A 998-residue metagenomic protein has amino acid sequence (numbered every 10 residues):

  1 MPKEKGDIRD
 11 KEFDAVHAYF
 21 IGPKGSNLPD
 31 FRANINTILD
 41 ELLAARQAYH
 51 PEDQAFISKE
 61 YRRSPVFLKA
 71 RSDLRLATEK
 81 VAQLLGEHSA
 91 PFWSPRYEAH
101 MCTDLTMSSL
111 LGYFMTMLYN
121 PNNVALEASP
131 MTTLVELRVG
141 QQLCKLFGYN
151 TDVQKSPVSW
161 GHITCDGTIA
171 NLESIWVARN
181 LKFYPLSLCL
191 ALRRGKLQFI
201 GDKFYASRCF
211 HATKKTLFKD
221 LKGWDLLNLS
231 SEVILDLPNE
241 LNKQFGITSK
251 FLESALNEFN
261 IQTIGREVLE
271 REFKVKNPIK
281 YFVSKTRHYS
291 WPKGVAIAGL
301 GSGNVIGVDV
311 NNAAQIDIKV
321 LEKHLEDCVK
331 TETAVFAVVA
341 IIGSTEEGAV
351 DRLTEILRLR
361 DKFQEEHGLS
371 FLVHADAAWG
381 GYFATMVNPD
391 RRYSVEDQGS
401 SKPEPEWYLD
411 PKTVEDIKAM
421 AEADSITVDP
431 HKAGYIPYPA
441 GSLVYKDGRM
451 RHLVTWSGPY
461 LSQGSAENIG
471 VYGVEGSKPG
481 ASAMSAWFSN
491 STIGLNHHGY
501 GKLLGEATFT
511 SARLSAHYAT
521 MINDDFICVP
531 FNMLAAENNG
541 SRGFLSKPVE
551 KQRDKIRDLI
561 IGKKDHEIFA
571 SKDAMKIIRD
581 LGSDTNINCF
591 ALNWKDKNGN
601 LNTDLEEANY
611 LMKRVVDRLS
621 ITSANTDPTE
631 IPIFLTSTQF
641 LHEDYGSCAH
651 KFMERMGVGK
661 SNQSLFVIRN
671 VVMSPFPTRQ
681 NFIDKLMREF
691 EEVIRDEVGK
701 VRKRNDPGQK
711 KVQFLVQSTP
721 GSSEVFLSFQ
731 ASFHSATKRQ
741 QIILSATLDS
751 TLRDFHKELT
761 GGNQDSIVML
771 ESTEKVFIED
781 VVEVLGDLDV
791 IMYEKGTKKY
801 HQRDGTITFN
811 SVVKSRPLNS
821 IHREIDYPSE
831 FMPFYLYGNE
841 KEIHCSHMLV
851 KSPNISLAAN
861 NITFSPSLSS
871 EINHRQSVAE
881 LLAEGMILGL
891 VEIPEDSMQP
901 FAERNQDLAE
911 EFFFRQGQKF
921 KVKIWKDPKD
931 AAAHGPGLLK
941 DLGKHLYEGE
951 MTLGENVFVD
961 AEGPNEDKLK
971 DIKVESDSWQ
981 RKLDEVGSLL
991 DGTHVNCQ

Functional and structural regions predicted by a protein language model:
P2, H162, A170, V177 (+2 more regions): Conserved PLP-enzyme active-site core in the AAT-like
P2-S159, I169, L181-F251, N257 (+6 more regions): N-terminal entrance/gating region of PLP-dependent enzymes' catalytic architecture
L105, T133-L137, T168, L172 (+22 more regions): Conserved structured core elements
L105-Y119, R138-K155, I297-G299, V329-V335 (+4 more regions): Active-site-adjacent bridging/hinge elements
L118-A128, D152-I163, F273-I279, S302-V310 (+5 more regions): Glycine- and acidic
T286-H288, N312, G343-T345, G380 (+12 more regions): Short, glycine-/Ser/Thr-/acidic-enriched flexible segments
E346, H374-V387, Q639-G646, K710-S728: Short, conserved secondary-structure transition motifs
G348, M386, Q398-N586, F590-L605 (+3 more regions): Active-site C-terminal subdomain of aminotransferase-like
